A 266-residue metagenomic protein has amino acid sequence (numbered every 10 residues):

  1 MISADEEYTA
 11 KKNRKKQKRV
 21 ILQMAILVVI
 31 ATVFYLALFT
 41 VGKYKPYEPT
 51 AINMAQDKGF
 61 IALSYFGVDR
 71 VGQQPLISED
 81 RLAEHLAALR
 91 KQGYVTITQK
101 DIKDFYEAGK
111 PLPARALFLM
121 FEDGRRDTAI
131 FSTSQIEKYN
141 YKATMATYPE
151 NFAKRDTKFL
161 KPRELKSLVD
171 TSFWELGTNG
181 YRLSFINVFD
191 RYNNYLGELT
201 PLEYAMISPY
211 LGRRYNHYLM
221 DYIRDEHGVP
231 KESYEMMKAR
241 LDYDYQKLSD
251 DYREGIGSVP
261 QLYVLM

Functional and structural regions predicted by a protein language model:
M1-R19: N-terminal Lys/Arg-rich, disordered targeting/topogenic segments
I2-S3, E79-P111, R240, D250-P260: C-terminal domain-boundary segment and adjacent tail
I21-G42: Hydrophobic membrane-insertion alpha-helices, especially the h-region of bacterial N-terminal signal peptides
T40-G59: Ser/Thr/Pro/Gly-rich low-complexity linker/stalk segments immediately outside membranes or between
P46-A51, K103-D104, T128-S132, D156-V169 (+1 more regions): Alpha-helical scaffolding within the catalytic cores of extracellular/periplasmic polymer-degrading hydrolases
F66-D69, R115-L117, E137-M266: Metal-dependent polysaccharide deacetylase catalytic core of the NodB/CE4 family, i.e., the active-site-bearing domain
D69-P75, A129: Short, solvent-exposed loop/turn elements at domain surfaces
F105, A114, M120, G124-S134: Membrane-embedded segments
